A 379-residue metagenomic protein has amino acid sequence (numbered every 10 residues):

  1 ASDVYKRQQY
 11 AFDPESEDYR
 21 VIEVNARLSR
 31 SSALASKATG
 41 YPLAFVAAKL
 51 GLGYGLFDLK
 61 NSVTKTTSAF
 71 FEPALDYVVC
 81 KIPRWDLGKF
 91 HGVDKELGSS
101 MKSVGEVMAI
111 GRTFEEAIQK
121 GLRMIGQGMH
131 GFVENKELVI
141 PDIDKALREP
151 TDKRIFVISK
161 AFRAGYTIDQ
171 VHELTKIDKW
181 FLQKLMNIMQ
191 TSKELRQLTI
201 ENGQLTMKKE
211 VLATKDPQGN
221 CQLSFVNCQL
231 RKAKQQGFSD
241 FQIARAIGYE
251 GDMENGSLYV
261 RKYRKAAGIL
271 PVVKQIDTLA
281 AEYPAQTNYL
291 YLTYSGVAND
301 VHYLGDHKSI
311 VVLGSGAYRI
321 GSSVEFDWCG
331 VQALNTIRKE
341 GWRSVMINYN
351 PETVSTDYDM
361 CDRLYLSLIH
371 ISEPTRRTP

Functional and structural regions predicted by a protein language model:
A1-Q8, I200, M207, F225 (+1 more regions): Conserved small/polar residues in nucleotide/adenosyl-binding loops
S2-E194, Q229, A233-G237, N255 (+8 more regions): ATP-dependent carboxylate activation and anion-phosphoryl transfer catalytic cores that bind Mg-ATP to form
Q197-A213, G219-L230, H370: Short, basic, low-complexity termini and linkers enriched in Ser/Thr/Gly/Pro that act as targeting/leader peptides
Q236, Q242-A246: Extended, domain-scale alpha-helical bundle/helix-rich regions
R319-C329: Glycine/threonine-rich flexible loop motifs
